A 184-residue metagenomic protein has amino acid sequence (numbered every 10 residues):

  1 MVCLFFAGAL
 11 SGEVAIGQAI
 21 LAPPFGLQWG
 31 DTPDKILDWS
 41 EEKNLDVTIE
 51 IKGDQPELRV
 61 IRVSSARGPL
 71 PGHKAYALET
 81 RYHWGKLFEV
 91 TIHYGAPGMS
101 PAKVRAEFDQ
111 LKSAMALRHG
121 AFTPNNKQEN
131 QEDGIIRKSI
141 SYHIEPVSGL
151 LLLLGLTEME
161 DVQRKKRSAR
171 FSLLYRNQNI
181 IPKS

Functional and structural regions predicted by a protein language model:
M1-A9: Bacterial N-terminal signal peptides
L4, L21-P23, S64: A generic, residue-level signal for flexible/boundary positions that often mark functional hotspots
L10, A15-L21, G72, A77: Homeobox/homeodomain signature
L10, R62-S65, N126-K127: Short secondary-structure boundary micro-motifs
V14-L58, Y94-S184: Non-cytosolic coordination micro-motifs
L58-K103: Mid-chain, structured segments of secreted extracytoplasmic proteins
